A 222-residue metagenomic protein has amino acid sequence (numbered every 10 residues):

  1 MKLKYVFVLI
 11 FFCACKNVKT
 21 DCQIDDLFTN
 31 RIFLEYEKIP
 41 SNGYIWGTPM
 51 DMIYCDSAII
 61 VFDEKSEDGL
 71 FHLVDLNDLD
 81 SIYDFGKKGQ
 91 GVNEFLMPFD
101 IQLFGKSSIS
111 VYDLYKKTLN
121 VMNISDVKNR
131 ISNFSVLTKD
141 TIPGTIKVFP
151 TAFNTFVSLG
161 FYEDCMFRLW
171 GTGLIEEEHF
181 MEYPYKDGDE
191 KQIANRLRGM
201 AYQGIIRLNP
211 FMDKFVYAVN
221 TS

Functional and structural regions predicted by a protein language model:
C15-V18: Bacterial signal peptide processing site
C22-W46: A short helix->beta-strand "capping" segment at the edge of beta-propeller domains
N30-K38, D80-G89, N129-G144, H179-L197: Beta-propeller fold detector
K38-G69: Beta-strand-rich domains and repeat architectures in extracellular enzymes and scaffolds, especially beta-propellers
P49-I53, F99-F104, K147-E163, G204-T221: Structural signature of eukaryotic scaffold interfaces centered on beta-propeller domains
V61-F85: Beta-propeller domains
D80-Y115, T138-I146: Blade-loop segments of beta-propeller domains
K116-K117, N123-C165: Asp-box/WD-like beta-propeller blade repeats and closely related beta-sheet repeat scaffolds
